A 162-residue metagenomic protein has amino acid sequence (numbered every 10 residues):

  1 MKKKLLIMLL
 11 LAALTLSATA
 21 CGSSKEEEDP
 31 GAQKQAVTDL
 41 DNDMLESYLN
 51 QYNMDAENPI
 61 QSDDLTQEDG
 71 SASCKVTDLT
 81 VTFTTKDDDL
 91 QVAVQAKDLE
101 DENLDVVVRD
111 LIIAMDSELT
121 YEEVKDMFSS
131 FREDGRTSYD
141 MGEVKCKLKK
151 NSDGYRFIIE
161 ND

Functional and structural regions predicted by a protein language model:
M1-L5: Positively charged n-region of N-terminal signal peptides that target proteins for export
L6-T15: Hydrophobic helical h-region of N-terminal Sec-dependent signal peptides in bacterial secretory/periplasmic proteins
L16-A20: C-terminal motif of bacterial Sec signal peptides marking the signal peptidase cleavage site
G22-K25: Bacterial signal peptide processing site
G31-A56: Intrinsically disordered, low-complexity regions enriched in acidic/Ser/Thr/Pro/Gln residues
M54-E68, S117-E143: Short glycine-rich, low-complexity/disordered patches
D63-E102, S138-D162: Amphipathic N-proximal alpha-helical interface segments
L79, T84-R132: Long, charged/polar, surface-exposed segments that mediate recognition or autoinhibition
